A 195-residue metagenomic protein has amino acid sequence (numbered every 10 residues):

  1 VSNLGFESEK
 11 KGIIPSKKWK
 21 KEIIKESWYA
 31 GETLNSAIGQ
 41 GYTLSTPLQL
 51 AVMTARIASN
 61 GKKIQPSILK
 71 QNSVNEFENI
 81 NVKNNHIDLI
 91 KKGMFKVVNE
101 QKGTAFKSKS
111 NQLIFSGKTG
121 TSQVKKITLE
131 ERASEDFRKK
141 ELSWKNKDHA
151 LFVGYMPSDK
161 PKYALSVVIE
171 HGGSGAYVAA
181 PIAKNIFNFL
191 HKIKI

Functional and structural regions predicted by a protein language model:
V1-S166: Beta-lactam-recognizing serine transpeptidase/beta-lactamase-like catalytic domain environment
T46-V52, V178-N185: Short amphipathic alpha-helical face segments that pack within enzyme cores and frequently flank/anchor catalytic
V74-N81, I182-I195: Short, gly/Ser/Thr-rich active-site loops of penicillin-recognizing serine hydrolases
G173-S174: Short beta-strands and strand-coil junctions in structured, solvent-facing domains, enriched
